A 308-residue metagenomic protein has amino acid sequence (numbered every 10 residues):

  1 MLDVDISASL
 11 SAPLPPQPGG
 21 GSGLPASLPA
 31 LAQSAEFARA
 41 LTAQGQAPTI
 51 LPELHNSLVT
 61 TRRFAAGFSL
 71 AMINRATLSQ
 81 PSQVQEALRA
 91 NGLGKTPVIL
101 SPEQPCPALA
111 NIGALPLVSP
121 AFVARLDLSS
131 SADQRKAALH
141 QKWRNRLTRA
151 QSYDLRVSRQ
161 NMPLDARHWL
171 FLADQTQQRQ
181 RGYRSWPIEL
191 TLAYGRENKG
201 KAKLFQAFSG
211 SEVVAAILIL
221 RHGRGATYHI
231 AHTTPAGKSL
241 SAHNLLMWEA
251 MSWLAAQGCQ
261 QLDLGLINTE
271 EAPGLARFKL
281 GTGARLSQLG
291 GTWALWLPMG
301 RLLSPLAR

Functional and structural regions predicted by a protein language model:
L2-A66, P105-L126, S130-S131, R135-S239: A conserved beta-strand-loop-helix scaffold within acyl/acetyltransferase catalytic domains
D3-L10, G23, W293-R308: Membrane-proximal basic amphipathic "stem/tether" segments
Q46-P48, L93-K95, G237, A256-C259: Short, high-confidence coil segments that cap the C-terminus of an alpha-helix and link into the following beta-strand
A71-T77, K238: The substrate-binding groove and active-site-proximal loops of carbohydrate-active enzymes, especially glycoside
P81-F122: Non-catalytic accessory segments adjacent to catalytic cores
A87, L192-A193, G200-P305: Aromatic (often tryptophan-rich) hydrophobic motifs at membrane interfaces
